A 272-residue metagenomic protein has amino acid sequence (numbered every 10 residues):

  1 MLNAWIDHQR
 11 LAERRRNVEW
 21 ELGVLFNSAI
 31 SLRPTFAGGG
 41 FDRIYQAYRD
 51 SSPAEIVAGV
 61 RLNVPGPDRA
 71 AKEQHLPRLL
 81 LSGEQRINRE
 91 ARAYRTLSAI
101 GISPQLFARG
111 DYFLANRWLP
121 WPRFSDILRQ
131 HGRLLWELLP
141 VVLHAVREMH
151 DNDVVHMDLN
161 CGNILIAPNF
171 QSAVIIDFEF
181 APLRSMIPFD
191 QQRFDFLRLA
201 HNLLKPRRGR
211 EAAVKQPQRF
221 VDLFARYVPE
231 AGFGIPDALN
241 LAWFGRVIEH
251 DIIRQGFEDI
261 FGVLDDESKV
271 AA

Functional and structural regions predicted by a protein language model:
M1-T35, A242-G245, H250: Juxta-kinase regulatory segment immediately upstream of eukaryotic protein kinase catalytic domains
T35, G40-R86: ATP-binding glycine-rich loop module of kinase domains
A58, I102, L114, S172-V174 (+1 more regions): Protein kinase-like catalytic core scaffold
R69-A71, L80-A91, R95-L139: Conserved structural core of kinase catalytic domains
L97, A145-M149: Conserved hydrophobic alpha-helix
D151-C161: Catalytic-loop of the protein kinase fold
N163-I175: Conserved protein kinase catalytic/activation segment
V174, F178-A271: C-lobe/activation-segment region of protein kinase-like
